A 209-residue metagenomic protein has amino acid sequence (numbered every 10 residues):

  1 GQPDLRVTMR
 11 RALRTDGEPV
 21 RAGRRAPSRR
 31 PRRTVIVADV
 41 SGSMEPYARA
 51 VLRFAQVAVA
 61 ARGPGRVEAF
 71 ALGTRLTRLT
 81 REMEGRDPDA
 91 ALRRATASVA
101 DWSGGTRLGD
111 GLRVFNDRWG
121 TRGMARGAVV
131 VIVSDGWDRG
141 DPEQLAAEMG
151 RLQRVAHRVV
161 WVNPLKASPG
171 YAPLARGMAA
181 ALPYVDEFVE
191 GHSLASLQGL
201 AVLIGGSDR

Functional and structural regions predicted by a protein language model:
G1-R33: Negatively charged sequence features
M9, V37-S41, G127-G140, D186: DG-centered beta-turn motif at the end of beta-strands
P31-R32, V37, S41-A71, R75 (+1 more regions): …and closely analogous acidic/polar surface helices at protein-protein or active-site interfaces in A-domain-like
S43-E45, L76, W137-D141, S168: Short acidic, S/G/P-rich loop/turn micro-motifs used as interaction or catalytic elements
A71-A95, A175: Short beta-strand-loop
D89-A128, G170-P173: Von Willebrand factor
G140-E143, G199: Extracytoplasmic/secreted cell-surface and envelope-processing proteins
M149-R209: Von Willebrand factor type A / integrin I
